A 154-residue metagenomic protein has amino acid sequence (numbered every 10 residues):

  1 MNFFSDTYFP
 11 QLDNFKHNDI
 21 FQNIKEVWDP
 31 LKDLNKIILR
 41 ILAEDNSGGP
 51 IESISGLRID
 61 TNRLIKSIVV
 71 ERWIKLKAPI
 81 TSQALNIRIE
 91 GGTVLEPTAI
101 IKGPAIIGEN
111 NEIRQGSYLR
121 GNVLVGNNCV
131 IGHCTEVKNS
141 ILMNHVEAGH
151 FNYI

Functional and structural regions predicted by a protein language model:
M1-P79, Q83-L85: Terminal amphipathic alpha-helical/low-complexity segments used for targeting or macromolecular assembly
I59, R63-L64, V69-I154: Structural signal for interior beta-strand "rungs" in well-ordered beta-sheet cores of soluble enzyme domains
